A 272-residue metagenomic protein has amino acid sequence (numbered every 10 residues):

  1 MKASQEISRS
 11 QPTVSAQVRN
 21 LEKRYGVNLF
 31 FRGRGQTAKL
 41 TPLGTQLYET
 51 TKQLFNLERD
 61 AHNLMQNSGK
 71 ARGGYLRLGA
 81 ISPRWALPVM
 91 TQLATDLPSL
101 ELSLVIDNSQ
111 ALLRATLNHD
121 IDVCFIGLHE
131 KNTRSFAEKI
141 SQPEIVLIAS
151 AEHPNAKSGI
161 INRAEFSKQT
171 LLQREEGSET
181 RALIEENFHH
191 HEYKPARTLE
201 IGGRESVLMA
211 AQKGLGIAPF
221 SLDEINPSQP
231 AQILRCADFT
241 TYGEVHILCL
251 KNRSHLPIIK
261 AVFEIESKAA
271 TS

Functional and structural regions predicted by a protein language model:
E22-L40: A short LG(V/I)-centered, amphipathic sequence patch enriched for acidic residue(s) preceding the LG motif
R24-Y25, L47-G69: Alpha-helical linker/hinge and terminal dimerization helices associated with HTH transcriptional regulators
K70, S135-L171: Flexible hinge/capping segments at coil-to-helix
A71-T133: Central regulatory/effector-binding core of bacterial HTH transcription factors
N108-L113, L117-D120, G127, E185-L234: Hydrophobic hinge/microswitch elements
F136-V146, L222, Q229-V245, K251: Short beta-strand->loop
N155-A156, Q169-H191, H255-I259, F263: Secondary-structure junction motif
L234-S272: A late-sequence structural motif
